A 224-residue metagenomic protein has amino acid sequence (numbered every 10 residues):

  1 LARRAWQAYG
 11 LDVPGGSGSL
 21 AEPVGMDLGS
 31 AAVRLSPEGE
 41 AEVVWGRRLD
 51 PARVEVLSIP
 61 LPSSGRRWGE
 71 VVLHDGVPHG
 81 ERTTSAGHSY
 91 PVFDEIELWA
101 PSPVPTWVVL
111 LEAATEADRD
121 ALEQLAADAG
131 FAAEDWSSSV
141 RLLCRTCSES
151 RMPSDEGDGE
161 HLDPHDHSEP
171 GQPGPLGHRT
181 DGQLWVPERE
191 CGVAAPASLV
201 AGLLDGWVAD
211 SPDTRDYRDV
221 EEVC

Functional and structural regions predicted by a protein language model:
L1-P14: Alpha-helical protein-protein interaction scaffolds
P14-L20: Flexible, disordered linker segments and immediate boundary regions flanking tandem C2H2 zinc-finger modules
V33-P101, T106-L110, A114, A121 (+1 more regions): Non-catalytic interaction/regulatory modules that flank or connect domains
R82-C224: C-terminal effector modules of nucleic-acid-centric enzymes and ribosome-associated factors
